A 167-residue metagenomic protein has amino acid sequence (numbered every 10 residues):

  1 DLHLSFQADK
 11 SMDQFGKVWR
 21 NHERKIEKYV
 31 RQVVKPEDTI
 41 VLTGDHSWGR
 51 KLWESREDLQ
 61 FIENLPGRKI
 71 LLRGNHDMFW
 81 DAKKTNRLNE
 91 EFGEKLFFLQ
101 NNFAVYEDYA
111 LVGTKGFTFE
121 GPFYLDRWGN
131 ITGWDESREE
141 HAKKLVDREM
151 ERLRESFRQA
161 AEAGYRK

Functional and structural regions predicted by a protein language model:
L2-L4, D9, Y29, D77-K167: Conserved catalytic scaffold of divalent metal-dependent phosphoesterases
A8-E107: Core catalytic region of metal-dependent phosphoesterases/phosphodiesterases, especially metallo-beta-lactamase-like
